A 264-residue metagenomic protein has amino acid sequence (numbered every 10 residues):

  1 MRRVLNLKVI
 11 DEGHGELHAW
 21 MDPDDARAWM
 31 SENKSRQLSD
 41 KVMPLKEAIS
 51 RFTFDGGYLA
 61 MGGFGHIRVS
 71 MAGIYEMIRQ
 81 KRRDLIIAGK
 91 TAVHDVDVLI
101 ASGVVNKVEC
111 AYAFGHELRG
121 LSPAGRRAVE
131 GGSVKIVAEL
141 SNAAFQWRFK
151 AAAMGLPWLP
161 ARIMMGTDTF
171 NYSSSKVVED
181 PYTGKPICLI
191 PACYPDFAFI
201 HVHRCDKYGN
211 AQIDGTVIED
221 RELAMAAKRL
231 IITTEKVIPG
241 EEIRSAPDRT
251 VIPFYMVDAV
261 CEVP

Functional and structural regions predicted by a protein language model:
R2-P264: Conserved alpha/beta enzyme-core scaffold
